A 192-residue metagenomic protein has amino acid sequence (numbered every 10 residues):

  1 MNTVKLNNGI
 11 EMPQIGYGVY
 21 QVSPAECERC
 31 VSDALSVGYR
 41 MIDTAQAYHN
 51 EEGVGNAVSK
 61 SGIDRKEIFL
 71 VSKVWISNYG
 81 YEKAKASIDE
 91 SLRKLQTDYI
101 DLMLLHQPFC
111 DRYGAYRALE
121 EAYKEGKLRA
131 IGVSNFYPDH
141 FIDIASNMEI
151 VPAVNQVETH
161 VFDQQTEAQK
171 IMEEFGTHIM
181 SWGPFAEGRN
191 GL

Functional and structural regions predicted by a protein language model:
M1-I68, F185-G188: N-terminal binding-site loop/beta-alpha segment at the start of enzyme catalytic domains that lines or forms
N7, A84-L104, E121-E125, T177: CE4/NodB-like, metal-dependent polysaccharide N-deacetylase domain that modifies extracellular/periplasmic N-acetylated
M12-I15, G38-M41, I63-I68, T97-D101 (+3 more regions): Short, well-ordered coil/turn segments that N-cap beta-strands
Y17, A34, I42, V54 (+8 more regions): Conserved, mostly hydrophobic/aromatic
V22-A25, A45-G53, S77-E82, P108-Y113 (+2 more regions): Acidic-and-aromatic substrate-binding clefts and catalytic sites of carbohydrate-active enzymes
V22-L35, Y79-L95, G114, D139-D143 (+1 more regions): Short, acidic/polar
R65-N78, D101-P108, N135: A short, structured active-site edge motif that brings together acidic residues
Q107-L192: Beta/alpha (TIM)-barrel catalytic core signal, keyed to glycine-rich beta->alpha loops juxtaposed to Asp/Glu that bind
